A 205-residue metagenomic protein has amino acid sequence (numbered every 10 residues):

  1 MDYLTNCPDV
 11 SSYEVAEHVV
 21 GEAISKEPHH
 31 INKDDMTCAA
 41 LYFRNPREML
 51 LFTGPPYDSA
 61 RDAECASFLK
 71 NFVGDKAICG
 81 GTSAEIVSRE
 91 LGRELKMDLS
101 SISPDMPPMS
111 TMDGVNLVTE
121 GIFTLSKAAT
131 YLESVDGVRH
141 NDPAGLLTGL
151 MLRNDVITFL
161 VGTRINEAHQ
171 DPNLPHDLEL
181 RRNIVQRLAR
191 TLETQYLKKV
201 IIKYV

Functional and structural regions predicted by a protein language model:
M1-A23, A168-L174: Active-site-proximal, acidic helix/loop segment immediately C-terminal to a metal-coordinating Asp/Glu
E17, N45-D75, A84, S88-V205: Non-transmembrane, aqueous-exposed alpha-helical and coiled segments at domain scale
K26-I31: Short proline/glycine-enriched turn/loop segments at secondary-structure junctions
A39-R44: Short hydrophobic alpha-helical segments used for membrane anchoring or interfacial signaling
